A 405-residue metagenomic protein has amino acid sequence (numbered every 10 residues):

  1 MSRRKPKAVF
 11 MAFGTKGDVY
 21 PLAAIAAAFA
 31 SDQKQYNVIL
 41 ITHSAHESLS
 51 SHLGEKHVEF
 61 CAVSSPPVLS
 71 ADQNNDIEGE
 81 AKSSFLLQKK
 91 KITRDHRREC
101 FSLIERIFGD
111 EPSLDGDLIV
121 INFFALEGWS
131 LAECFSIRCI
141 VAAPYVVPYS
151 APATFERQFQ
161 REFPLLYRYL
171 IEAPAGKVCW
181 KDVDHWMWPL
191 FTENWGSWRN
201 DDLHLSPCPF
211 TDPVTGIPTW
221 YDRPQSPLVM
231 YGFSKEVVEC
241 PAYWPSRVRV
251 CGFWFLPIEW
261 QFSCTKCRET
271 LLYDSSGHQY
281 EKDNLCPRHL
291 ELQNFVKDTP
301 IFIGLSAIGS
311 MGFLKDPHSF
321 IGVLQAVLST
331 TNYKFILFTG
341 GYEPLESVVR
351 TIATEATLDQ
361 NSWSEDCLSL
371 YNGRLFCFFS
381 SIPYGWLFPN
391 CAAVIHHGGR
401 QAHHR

Functional and structural regions predicted by a protein language model:
M1-C61: N-terminal subdomain of nucleotide-sugar transferases
S2-K5, S113-L114, V296, F388-N390: Short helix-loop-beta connector
V9, N37-I39, I140, F302 (+1 more regions): A structural signal for isolated positions on well-ordered beta-strands in alpha/beta enzyme cores
F10, D18, V120, E343 (+1 more regions): A donor-sugar binding/catalytic signature common to diverse glycosyltransferases and related nucleotide-sugar
A28, L131, V327, W386 (+1 more regions): Hydrophobic/aromatic ligand-binding patch that stacks against planar heteroaromatic rings of cofactors or nucleotides
H43-T299, L305-Y333, E346-N361, D366 (+1 more regions): Nucleotide-sugar-dependent glycosyltransferase catalytic domains
F313-L314, I336-F338, E346-V348, F388 (+1 more regions): Extended hydrophobic-aromatic, low-complexity segments
I352-S380, Y384-I395: C-terminal structured domain segments across diverse proteins
